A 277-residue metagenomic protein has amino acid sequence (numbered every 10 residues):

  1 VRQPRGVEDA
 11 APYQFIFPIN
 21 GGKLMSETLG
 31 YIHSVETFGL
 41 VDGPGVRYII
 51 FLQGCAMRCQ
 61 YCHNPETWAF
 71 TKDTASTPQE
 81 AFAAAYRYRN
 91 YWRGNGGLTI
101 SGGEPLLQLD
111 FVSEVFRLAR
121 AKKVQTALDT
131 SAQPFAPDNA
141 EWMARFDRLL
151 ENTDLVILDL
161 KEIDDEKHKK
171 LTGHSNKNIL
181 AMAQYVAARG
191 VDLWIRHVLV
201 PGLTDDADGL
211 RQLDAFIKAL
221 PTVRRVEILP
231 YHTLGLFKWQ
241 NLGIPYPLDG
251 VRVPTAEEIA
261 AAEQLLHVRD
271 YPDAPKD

Functional and structural regions predicted by a protein language model:
P4, F15, L24: Cationic, low-complexity basic patches in intrinsically disordered or flexible, solvent-exposed regions
A10-A11: Short, low-complexity intrinsically disordered segments enriched in A/P/G/S/L with frequent Arg, especially at protein
P18-G22, S26-V41, W194, L199-D277: Auxiliary Fe-S-binding modules of radical SAM enzymes
E27-T28, S34-S76: Canonical Radical SAM [4Fe-4S] cluster-binding loop centered on the CxxxCxxC motif and its immediate flanking residues
E66-F70, K169-S175, G243-V251: Short glycine-enriched, charge-decorated loop/helix-capping segments at active-site entrances that position
F82, Y86-N90, G94-G97, L106-L229 (+1 more regions): Conserved AdoMet/S-adenosylmethionine-binding subsite of the radical SAM
T99-S101: Short glycine-rich or small-residue beta-strand-to-loop segments that form or flank ligand, phosphate, metal/Fe-S
